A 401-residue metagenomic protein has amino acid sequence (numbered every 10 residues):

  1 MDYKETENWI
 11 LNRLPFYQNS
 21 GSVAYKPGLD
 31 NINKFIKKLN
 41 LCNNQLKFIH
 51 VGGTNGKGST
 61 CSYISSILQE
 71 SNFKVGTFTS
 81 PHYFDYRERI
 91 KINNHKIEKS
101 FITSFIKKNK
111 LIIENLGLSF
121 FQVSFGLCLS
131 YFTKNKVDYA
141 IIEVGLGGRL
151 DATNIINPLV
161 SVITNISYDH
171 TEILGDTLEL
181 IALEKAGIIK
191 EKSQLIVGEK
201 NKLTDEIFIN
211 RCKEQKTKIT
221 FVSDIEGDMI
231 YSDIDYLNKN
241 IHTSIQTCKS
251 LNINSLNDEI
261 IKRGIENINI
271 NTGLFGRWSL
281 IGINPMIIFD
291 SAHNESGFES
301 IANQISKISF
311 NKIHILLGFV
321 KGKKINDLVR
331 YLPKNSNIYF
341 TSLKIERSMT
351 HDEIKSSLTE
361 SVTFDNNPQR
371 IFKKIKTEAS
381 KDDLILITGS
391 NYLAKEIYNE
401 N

Functional and structural regions predicted by a protein language model:
M1-G53, T60, S66-S71, F78: Short functional linear segments
Q45, K134, Y139-V144, A152-V162 (+3 more regions): Nucleotide phosphate-binding/pyrophosphate-handling subdomain across enzymes that bind or process nucleotide phosphates
C61-K108: N-terminal phosphate/diphosphate-binding loop that engages ATP/GTP or pyrophosphate donors across diverse enzyme folds
I64-Q69, F132, L251, L358 (+1 more regions): Hydrophobic alpha-helical packing residues
I113-F120, S124-E199: Flexible active-site lid/hinge loop adjacent to a nucleotide/diphosphate and Mg2+-phosphate binding pocket
L159-V160, I173-L180, K185-I188, S193-Q246: Internal gly/pro-rich beta-alpha loop/helix module that stabilizes soluble enzyme cofactors or their anionic handles
K200-T220, M286-I287, N326-L384: C-terminal helical cap/extension that packs against the catalytic core of soluble nucleotide-cofactor enzymes
S390: Active-site-proximal loop/hinge segments that shape catalytic or ion-binding/gating pockets
